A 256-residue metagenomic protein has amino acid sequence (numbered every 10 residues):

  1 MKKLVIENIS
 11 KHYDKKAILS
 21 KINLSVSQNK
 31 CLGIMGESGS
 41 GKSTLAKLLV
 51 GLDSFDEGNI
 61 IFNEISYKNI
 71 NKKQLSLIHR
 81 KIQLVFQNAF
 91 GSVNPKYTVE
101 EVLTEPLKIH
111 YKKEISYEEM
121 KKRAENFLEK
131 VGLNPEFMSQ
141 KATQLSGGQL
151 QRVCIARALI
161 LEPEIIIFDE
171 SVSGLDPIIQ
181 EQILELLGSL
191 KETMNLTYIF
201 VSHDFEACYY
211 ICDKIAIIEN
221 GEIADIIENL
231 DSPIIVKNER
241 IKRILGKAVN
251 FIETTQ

Functional and structural regions predicted by a protein language model:
V50: Helix-to-loop junction immediately C-terminal to a conserved catalytic motif
G58-Y67: Conserved ABC transporter NBD signature motif
Y67-Q83, I109, S232-V236: ABC ATPase NBD coupling module
E118-E136, G246: Conserved ABC ATPase "signature" region
K141-L145, Q149: Conserved ABC ATPase signature
E162: Conserved catalytic motifs of ABC-family nucleotide-binding domains
I218, P233-Q256: C-terminal boundary and immediately downstream tail of ABC-type ATPase nucleotide-binding domains
